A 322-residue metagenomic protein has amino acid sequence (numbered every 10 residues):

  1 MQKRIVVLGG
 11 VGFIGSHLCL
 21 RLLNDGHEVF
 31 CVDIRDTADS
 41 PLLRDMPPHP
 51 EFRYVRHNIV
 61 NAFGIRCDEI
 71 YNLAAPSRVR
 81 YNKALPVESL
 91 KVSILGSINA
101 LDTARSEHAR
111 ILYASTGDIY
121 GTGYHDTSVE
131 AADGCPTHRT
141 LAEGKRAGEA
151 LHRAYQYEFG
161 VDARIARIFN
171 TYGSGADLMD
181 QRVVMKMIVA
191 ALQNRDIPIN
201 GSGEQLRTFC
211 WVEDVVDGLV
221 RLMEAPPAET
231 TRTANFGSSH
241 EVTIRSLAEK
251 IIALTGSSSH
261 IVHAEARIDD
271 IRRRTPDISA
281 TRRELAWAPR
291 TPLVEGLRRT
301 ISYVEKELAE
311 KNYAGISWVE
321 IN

Functional and structural regions predicted by a protein language model:
M1-E69, Y313: N-terminal Rossmann/SDR dinucleotide-binding element
R4, E28, A109-R110, D162 (+1 more regions): Residues at the starts of beta-strands that form the adenosine-phosphate
L8, V32, I70-P76, I111-G117 (+1 more regions): SDR active-site strand-loop-helix element
H17, R21, T103, L151 (+2 more regions): Rossmann-fold NAD(P)-dependent oxidoreductase module
R56-V92, T103: NAD(P)H-binding glycine-rich loop region in Rossmannoid oxidoreductase-like domains and their noncatalytic homologs
E69, G96-N99, R110, D118 (+2 more regions): Conserved cofactor-binding/catalytic machinery of classical short-chain dehydrogenase/reductase
A84-D102, I119-I165, N170, A176-D180: Catalytic helix-loop patch of NAD(P)-dependent Rossmann-fold dehydrogenases
A191-N322: C-terminal substrate-binding subdomain of Rossmann-fold SDR/epimerase-dehydratase oxidoreductases
